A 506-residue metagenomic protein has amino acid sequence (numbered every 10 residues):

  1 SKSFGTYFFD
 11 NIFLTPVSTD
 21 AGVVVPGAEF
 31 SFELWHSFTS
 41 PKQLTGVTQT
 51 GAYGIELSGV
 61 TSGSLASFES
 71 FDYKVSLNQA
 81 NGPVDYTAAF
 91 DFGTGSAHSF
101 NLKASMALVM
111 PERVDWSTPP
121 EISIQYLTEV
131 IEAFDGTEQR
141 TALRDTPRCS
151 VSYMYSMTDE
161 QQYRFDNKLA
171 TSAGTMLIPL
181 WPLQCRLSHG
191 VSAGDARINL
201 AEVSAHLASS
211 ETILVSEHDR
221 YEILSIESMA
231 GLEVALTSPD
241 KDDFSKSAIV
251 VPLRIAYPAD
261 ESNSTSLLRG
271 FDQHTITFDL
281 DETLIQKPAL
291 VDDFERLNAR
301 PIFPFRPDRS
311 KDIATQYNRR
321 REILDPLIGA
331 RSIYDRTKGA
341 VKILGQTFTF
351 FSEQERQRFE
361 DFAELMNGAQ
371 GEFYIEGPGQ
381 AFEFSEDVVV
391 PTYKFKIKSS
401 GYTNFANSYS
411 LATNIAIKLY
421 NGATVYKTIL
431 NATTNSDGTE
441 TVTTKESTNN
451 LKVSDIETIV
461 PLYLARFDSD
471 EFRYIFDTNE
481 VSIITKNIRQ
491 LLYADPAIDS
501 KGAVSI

Functional and structural regions predicted by a protein language model:
S1, A97-L232, L236-I506: Extracellular/virion structural assembly segments
K2-F38, S76-A80: Beta-sheet-dominated interaction scaffolds and their linkers
F30, E69-Y73, E440: Short strand-edge motifs at loop-to-beta-strand transitions and within beta-strands of extracellular beta-rich domains
T39-L44: Short acidic/proline- and small/hydrophobic-mixed sequence motifs that coincide with surface turns and coil-to-beta
T48-L65: Short, solvent-exposed loop/linker segments at beta-strand-coil boundaries, enriched for Pro/Gly and Ser/Thr
S67-N81, Y86: Short, hydrophobic beta-strand segments
S76, A89-G95, S447: Beta-strand-rich extracellular modules
V84-F92, I178: Serine/threonine-enriched low-complexity regions used as flexible
